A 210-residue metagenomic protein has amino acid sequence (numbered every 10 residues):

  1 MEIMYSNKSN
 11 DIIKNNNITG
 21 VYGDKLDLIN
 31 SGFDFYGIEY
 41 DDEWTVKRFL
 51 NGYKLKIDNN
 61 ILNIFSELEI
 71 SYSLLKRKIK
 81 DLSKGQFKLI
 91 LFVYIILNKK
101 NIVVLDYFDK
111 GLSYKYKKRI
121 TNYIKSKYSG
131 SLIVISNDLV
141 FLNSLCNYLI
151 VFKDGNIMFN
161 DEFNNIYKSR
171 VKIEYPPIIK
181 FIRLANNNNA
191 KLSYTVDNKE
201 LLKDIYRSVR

Functional and structural regions predicted by a protein language model:
I13-N59: ABC ATPase nucleotide-binding domain signature region
I64-K80: Conserved ABC nucleotide-binding domain
L91-V93, I120: Hydrophobic anchor residue at the start of the ABC signature
V104-D109, S113: Walker B catalytic motif
S113, L142-S144: A short, surface-exposed alpha-helical micro-motif characterized by mixed small hydrophobic and charged/polar residues
I135-N137: H-loop/switch region of ABC-family ATPase nucleotide-binding domains
S144-V151: Conserved catalytic segment of ABC-fold P-loop ATPases
N156-I179, R183: Conserved beta-strand-loop-alpha-helix hinge in the C-terminal portion of ABC ATPase nucleotide-binding domains
